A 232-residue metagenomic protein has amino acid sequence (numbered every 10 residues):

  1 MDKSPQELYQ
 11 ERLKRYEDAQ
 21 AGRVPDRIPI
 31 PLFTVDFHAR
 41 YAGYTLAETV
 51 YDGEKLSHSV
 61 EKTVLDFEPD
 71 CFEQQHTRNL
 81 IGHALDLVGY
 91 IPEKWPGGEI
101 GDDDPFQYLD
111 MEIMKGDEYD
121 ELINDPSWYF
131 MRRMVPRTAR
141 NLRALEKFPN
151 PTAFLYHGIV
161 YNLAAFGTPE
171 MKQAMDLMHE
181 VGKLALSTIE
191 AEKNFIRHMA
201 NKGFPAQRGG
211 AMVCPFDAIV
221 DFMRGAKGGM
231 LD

Functional and structural regions predicted by a protein language model:
M1-D232: Catalytic cores of TIM-barrel enzymes
